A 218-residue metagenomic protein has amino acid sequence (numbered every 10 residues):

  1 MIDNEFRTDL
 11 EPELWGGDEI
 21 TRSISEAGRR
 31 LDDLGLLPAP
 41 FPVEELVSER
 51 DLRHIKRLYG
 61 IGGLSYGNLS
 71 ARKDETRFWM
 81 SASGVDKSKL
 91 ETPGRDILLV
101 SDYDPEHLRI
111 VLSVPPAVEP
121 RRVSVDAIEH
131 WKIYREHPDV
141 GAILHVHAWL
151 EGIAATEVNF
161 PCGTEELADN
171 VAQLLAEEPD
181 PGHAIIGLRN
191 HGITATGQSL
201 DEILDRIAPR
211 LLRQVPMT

Functional and structural regions predicted by a protein language model:
M1-T218: Glycine-rich flexible loops
